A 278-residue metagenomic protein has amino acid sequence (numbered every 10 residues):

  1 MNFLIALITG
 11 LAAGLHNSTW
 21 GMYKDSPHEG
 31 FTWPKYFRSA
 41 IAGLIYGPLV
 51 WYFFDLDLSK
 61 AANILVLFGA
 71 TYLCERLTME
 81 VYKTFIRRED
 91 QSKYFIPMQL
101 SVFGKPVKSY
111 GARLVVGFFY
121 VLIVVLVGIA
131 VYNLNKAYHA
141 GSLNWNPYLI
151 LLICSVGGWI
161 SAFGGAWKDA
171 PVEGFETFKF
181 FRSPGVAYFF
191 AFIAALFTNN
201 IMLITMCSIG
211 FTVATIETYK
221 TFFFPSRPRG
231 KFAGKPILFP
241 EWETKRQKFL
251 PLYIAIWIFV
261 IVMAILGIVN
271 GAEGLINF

Functional and structural regions predicted by a protein language model:
M1-I5, D25-W33, F54-L67, Y132-L152 (+3 more regions): Membrane-helix interface and helix-disruption motif detector
I5-D25, V156-G165: N-terminal signal-anchor/start-transfer transmembrane helix
R38-L56, R182-F197: A generic, lipid-embedded transmembrane alpha helix
Y52-V81, I201-T218: Alpha-helical transmembrane-segment detector that highlights a single hydrophobic TM helix and its immediate
K83-P97, P171-F175, T221-P236: A cytosolic-side transmembrane-helix exit/cap motif
M98-G174: Generic multipass alpha-helical transmembrane bundles of integral membrane proteins
G104-V115, R229-I258: Interfacial loop-to-transmembrane junctions
R113-A130, Q247-G271: Final/C-terminal transmembrane alpha-helix of multipass membrane proteins
